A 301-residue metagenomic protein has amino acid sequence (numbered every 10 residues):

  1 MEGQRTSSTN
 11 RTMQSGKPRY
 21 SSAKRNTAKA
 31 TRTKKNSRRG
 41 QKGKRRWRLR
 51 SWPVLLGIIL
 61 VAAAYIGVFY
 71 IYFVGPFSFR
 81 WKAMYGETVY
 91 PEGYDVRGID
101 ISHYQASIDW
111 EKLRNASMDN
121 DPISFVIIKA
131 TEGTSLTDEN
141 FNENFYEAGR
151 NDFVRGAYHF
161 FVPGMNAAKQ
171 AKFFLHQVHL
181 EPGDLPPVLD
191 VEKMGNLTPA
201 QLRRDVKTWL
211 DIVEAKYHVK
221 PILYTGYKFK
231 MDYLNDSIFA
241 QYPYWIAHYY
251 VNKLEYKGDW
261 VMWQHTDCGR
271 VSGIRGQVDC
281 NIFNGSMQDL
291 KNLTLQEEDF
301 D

Functional and structural regions predicted by a protein language model:
M1-Q41: N-terminal targeting leaders characterized by basic, low-complexity, disordered sequences that direct proteins
Q41-L55: Short, low-complexity patches enriched in S/T/P/G
P53-Y72: Hydrophobic membrane-insertion alpha-helices, especially the h-region of bacterial N-terminal signal peptides
F77-G86, Y90-D109, N115-L210, E214-K216: Substrate-binding cleft of extracellular glycoside hydrolase catalytic domains
M84-Q105, N235, F239-D301: Functionally critical loop-and-helix segments that line ligand-binding/catalytic clefts of soluble enzyme domains
S107-W110, K230-D232: Short, well-ordered alpha-helical microsegments
S135, G164, K230, K253 (+1 more regions): Flexible, glycine-rich phosphate/dinucleotide-binding loops and adjacent beta-alpha linkers at cofactor/substrate
P186-K257: Catalytic domains of cell-wall/extracellular-matrix polysaccharide-remodeling enzymes, centered on de-N-acetylation
